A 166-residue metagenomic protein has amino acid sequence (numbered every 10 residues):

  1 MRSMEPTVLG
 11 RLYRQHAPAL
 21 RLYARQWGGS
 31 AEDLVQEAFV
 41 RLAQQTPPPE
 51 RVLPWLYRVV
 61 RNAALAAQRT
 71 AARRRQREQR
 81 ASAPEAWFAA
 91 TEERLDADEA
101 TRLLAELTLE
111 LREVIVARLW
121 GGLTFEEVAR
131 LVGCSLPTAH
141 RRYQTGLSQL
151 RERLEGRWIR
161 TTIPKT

Functional and structural regions predicted by a protein language model:
M1-E32, A43, P47, R112: A short, charge-rich alpha-helical start-of-domain segment used by transcription regulators
S3, V8, W87, R130-L131 (+1 more regions): C-terminal edge and immediately downstream basic/flexible tail or linker adjoining helix-turn-helix-like DNA-binding
S3-T7, A71-A105: Acidic, proline/glycine-rich intrinsically disordered inter-domain spacer in sigma factors
A17, R21, F39, T108 (+2 more regions): C-terminal flanking helix
Q26, R51, R61-R80, E93: Arg/Lys-rich amphipathic alpha helix in sigma70-family domain 2
D33-V40, E50-N62: Structural recognition of an alpha-helix C-terminal capping motif at a helix-to-coil junction
A105, L109, G121-R141, S148 (+1 more regions): Helix-turn-helix DNA-binding module
V114-R118: A short pre-motif secondary-structure segment
